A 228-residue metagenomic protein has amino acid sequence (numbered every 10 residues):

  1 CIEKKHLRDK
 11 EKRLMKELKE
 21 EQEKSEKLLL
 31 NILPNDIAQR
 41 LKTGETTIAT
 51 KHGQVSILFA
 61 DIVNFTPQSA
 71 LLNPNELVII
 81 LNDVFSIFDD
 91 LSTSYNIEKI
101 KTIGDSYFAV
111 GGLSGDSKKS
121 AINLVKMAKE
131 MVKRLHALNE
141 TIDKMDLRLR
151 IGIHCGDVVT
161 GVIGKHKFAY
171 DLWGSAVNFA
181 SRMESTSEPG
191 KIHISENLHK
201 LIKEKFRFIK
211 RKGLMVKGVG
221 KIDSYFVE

Functional and structural regions predicted by a protein language model:
C1-H52, A70: Regulatory cytosolic signal-relay segments
M15, I79-I97, L113-I151, C155 (+3 more regions): Alpha-helical scaffold within the catalytic cores of cyclic-nucleotide enzymes
E23-E26, R40-K126: Catalytic NTP-binding/metal-coordinating core of nucleotidyl cyclase/transferase enzymes
K27, S181-R182, K200: Active-site phosphate/pyrophosphate- and oxyanion-stabilizing loops and adjacent acidic/basic residues in soluble
L33, I37, L77, I103 (+5 more regions): Helical mechanochemical/support elements of P-loop NTPase systems and associated helical scaffolds
I103-G104, D143-R150, I192-E196: Acidic/histidine metal-binding catalytic segments
V158-T160, T186-E228: Cytosolic regulatory/linker segments at or just downstream of nucleotide-handling modules in signal-transduction
I163-G174: Short, surface-exposed loop/helix-turn segments at secondary-structure junctions that function as lids/hinges flanking
